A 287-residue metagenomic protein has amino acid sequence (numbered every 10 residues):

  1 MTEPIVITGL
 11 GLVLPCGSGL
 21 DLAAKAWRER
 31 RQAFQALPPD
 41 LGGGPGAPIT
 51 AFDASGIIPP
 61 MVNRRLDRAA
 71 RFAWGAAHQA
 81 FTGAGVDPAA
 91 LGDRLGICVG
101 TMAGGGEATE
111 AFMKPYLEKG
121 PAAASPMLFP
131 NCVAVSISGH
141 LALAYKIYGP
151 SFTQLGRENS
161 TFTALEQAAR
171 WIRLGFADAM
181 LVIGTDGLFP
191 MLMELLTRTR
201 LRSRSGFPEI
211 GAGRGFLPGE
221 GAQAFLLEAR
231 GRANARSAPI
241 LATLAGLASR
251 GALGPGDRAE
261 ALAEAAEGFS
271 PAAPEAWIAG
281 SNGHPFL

Functional and structural regions predicted by a protein language model:
M1-P150, F162, R170-L174, T185-L287: Conserved "HGTGT" condensation-loop signature of ketosynthase/thiolase-family condensing enzymes that catalyze
T153-E158: Short beta->alpha junction loops
L165: Short-chain dehydrogenase/reductase
